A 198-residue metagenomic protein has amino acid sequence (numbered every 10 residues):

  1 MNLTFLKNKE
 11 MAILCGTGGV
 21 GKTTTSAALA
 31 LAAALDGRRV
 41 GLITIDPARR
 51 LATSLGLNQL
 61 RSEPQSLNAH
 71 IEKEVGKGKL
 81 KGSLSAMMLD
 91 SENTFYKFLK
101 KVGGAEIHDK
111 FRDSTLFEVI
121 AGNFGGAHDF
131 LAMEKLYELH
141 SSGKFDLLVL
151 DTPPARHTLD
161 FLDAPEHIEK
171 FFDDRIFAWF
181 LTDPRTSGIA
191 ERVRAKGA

Functional and structural regions predicted by a protein language model:
M1-C15, V20, T25-A198: Flexible phosphate-sensing "switch/lid" loops adjacent to ATP/NTP-binding sites across phosphate-transfer
